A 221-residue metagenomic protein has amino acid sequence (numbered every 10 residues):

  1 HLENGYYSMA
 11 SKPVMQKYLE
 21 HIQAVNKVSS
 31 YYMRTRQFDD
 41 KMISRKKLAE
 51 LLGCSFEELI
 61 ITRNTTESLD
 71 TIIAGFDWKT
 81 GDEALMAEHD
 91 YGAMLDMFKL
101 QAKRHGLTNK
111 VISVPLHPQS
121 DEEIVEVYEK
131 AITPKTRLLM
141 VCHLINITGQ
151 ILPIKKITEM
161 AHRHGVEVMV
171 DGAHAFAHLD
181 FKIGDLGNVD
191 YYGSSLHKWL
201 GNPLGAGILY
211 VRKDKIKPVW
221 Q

Functional and structural regions predicted by a protein language model:
H1-Q221: Pyridoxal 5′-phosphate
